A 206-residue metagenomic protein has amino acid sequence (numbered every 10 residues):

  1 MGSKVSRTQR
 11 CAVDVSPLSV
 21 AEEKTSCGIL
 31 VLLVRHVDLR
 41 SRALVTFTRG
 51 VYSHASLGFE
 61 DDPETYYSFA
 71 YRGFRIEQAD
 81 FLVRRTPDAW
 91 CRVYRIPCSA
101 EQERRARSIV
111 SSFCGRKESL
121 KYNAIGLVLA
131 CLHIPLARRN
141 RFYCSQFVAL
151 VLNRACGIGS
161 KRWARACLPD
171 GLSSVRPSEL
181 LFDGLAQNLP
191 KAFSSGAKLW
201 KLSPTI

Functional and structural regions predicted by a protein language model:
K4-Q9, A124-I206: Activation targets extended, charge/polar-rich intrinsically disordered C-terminal tails
R10-H54, P177-S178, F182-I206: Donor-binding and catalytic core of enzymes assembling or modifying cell-surface/extracellular glycoconjugates
L33-P97, L127-L136: Glycine-rich catalytic cores of cysteine/serine-nucleophile enzymes that process amide/ester linkages in cell-envelope
E60-D62, C114, N153: Generic helix-packing signal
A100-L127: A structural motif
